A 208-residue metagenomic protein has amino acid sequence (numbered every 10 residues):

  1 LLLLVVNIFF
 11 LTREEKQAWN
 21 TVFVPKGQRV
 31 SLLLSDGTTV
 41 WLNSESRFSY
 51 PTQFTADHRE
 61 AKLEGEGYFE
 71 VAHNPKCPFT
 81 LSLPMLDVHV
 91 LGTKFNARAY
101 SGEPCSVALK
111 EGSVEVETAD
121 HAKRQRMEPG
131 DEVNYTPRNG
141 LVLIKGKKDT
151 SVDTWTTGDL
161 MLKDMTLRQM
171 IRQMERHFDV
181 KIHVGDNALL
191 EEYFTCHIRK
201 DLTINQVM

Functional and structural regions predicted by a protein language model:
L1-M208: A residue-level detector for the "anchor" residue at the start of short, highly conserved motifs
